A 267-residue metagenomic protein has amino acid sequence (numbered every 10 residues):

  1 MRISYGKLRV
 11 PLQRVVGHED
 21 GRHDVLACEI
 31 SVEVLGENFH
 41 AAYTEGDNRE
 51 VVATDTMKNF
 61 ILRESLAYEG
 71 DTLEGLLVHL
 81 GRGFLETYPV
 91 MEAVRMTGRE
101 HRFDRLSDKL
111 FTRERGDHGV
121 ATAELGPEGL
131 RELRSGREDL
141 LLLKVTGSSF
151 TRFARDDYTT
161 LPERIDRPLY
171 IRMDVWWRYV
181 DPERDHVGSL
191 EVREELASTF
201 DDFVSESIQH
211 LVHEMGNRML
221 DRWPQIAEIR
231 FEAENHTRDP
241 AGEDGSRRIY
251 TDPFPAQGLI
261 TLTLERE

Functional and structural regions predicted by a protein language model:
M1-E267: N-terminal intrinsically disordered, cationic/polar leader segments that include organellar targeting peptides
